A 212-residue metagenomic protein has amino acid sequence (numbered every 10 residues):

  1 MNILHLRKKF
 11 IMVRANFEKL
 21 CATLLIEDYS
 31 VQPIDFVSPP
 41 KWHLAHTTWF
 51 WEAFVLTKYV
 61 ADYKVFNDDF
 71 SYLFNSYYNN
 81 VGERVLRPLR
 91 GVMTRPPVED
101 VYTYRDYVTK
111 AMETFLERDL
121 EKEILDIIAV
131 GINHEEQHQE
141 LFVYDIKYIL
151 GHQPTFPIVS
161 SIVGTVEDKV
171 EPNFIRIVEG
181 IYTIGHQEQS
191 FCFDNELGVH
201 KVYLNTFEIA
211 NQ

Functional and structural regions predicted by a protein language model:
M1-Y29: N-terminal regions that are enriched for targeting/export leaders and immediately downstream pro/stem segments
I3-L6, P33-P40, L44: Membrane-entry segments of alpha-helical transmembrane domains in multi-pass membrane proteins
E18-L24, D28, P39-P40, H46-T48 (+2 more regions): Extended beta-strand/loop cores of jelly-roll/beta-sandwich
